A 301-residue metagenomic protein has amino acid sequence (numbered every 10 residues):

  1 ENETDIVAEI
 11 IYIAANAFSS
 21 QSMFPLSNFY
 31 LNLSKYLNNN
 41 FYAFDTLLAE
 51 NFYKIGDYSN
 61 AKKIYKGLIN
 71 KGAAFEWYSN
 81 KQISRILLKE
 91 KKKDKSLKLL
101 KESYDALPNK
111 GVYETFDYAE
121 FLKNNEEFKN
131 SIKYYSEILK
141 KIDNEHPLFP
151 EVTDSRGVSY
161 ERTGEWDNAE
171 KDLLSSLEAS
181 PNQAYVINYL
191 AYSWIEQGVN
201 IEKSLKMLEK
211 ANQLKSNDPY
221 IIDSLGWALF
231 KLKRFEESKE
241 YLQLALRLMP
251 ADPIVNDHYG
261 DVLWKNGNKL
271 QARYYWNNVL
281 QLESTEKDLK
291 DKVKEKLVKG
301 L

Functional and structural regions predicted by a protein language model:
E1-I10, D143-H146: TPR-adjacent "capping" and linker segments in tetratricopeptide-repeat scaffold/adaptor proteins
I13, L47, Q82, D117 (+6 more regions): Canonical tetratricopeptide repeat
N16, E50, R85, E120 (+4 more regions): Residue-level recognition of tetratricopeptide repeat
Q21, I55, E90, N125 (+4 more regions): Structural motif corresponding to the intra-repeat A-B loop/turn of tetratricopeptide repeats
L37, N70-A73, A106-L107, K141-E145 (+4 more regions): Structural marker of alpha-solenoid helical repeat scaffolds
F44, Y78-S79, Y113-E114, L148 (+5 more regions): TPR alpha-solenoid repeat register
